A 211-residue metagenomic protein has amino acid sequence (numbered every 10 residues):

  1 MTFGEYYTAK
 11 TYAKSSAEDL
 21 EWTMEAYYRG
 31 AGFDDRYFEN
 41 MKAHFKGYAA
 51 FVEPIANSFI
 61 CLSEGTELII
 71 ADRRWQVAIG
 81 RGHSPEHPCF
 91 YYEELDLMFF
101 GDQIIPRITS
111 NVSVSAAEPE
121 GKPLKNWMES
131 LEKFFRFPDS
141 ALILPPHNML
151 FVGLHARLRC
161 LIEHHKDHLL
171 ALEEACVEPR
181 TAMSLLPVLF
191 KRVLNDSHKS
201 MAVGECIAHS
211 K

Functional and structural regions predicted by a protein language model:
M1-E67, V152: Active-site HxH/HxHxD metal-binding segment of metal-dependent hydrolases
F3-E5, E94, E178: Non-catalytic surface loops within mature trypsin-like serine protease
G47-N57, R74-L169: Metallo-beta-lactamase
A71: ABC transporter nucleotide-binding domain catalytic core, centered on the Walker B motif
L170-K211: C-terminal regulatory/interaction regions
